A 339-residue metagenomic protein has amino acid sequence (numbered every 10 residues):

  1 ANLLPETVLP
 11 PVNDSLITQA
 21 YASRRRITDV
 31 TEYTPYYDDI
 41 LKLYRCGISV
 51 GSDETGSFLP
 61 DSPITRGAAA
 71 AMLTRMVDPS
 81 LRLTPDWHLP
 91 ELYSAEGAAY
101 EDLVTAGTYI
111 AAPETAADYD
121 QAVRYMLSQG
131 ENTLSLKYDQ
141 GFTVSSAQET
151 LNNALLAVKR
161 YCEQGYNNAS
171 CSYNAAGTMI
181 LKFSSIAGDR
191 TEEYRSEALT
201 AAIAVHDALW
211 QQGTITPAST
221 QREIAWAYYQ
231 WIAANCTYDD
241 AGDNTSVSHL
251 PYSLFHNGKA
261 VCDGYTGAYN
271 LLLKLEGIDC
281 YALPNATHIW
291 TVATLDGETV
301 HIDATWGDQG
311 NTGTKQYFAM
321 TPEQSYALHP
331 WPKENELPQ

Functional and structural regions predicted by a protein language model:
A1-S94: N-terminal propeptides
N2-L9, R45-I48, T74-R82, E163 (+5 more regions): Sec-exported extracytoplasmic/periplasmic mature domains
P10-D14, T55, T84-W87, P217-S219 (+2 more regions): Surface-exposed patches in mature extracellular/periplasmic domains of secreted proteins
P35-K42, I64, A68-M72, N153 (+7 more regions): Extracytoplasmic/secreted proteins, especially bacterial periplasmic and envelope-associated proteins
R82-S219, W331-Q339: N-terminal accessory/pre-domain segments preceding catalytic cores
Y194-S253: Secondary-structure boundary elements
S253-A260: Periplasmic OmpA-like peptidoglycan-binding domain that tethers envelope proteins to the cell wall
G264-H329: Hydrophobic/aromatic-rich core segments of domains that either
